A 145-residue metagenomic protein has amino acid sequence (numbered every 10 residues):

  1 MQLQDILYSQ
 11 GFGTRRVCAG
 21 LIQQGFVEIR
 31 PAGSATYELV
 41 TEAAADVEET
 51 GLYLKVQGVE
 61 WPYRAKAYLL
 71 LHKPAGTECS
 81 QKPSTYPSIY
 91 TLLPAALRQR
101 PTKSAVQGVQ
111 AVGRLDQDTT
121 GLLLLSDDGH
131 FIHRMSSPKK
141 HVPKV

Functional and structural regions predicted by a protein language model:
M1-Q2, S84, S88, Q107-Q110 (+3 more regions): Charged, alpha-helix-enriched surfaces in structured cytosolic catalytic cores of large nucleotide-utilizing machines
M1-S84: S4-like RNA-binding module at protein N-termini
Q10, H133-V145: N-terminal accessory regions of nucleic-acid-interacting proteins
W61-Y63, L115-Q117, K139-H141: Conserved catalytic network of the ASCE P-loop NTPase/AAA+ motor domain
A65-A67, D118-L122, V145: Short, surface-exposed beta-edge/turn micro-motifs
P74-T77, Y86, A95, D118 (+1 more regions): Short, charged/polar surface micro-motifs in flexible loops or helix N-caps
Q81-T102: A short, contiguous, amphipathic alpha-helix enriched in charged residues
R100-S137: Glycine/acidic-rich beta-strand-loop module
